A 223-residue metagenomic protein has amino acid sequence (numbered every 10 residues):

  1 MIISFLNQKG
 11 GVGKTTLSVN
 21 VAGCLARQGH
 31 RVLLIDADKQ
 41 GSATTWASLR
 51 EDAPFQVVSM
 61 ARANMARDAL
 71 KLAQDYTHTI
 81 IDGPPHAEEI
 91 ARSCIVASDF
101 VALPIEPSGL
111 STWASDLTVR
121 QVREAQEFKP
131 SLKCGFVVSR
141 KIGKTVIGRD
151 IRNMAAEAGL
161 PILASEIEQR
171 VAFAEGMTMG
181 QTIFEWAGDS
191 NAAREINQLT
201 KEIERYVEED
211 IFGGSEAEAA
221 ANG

Functional and structural regions predicted by a protein language model:
I2-Q8, G23-P85, E89-R92, F128 (+1 more regions): P-loop/Walker-type NTP enzyme "switch/lid" segment
K14: Conserved lysine of the Walker
L17: Hydrophobic positions on the alpha1 helix immediately C-terminal to the Walker A/P-loop
I90-G109: Inter-motif core of Ras-like GTPase G domains
D116-F128: Conserved C-terminal guanine-recognition region of P-loop GTPase G domains, centered on the G4
I142, N153-Q181: Beta-strand-loop-alpha "switch" segments that mediate conformational coupling across diverse proteins
A174-N197: Inter-lobe coupling/hinge region of RecA-like P-loop helicase motors
